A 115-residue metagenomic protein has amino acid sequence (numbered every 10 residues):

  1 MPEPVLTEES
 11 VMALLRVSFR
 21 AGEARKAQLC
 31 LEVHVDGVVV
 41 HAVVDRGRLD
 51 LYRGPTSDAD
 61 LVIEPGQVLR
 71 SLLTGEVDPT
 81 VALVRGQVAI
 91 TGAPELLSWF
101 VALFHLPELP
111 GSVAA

Functional and structural regions predicted by a protein language model:
M1-A115: Feature captures hydrophobic
